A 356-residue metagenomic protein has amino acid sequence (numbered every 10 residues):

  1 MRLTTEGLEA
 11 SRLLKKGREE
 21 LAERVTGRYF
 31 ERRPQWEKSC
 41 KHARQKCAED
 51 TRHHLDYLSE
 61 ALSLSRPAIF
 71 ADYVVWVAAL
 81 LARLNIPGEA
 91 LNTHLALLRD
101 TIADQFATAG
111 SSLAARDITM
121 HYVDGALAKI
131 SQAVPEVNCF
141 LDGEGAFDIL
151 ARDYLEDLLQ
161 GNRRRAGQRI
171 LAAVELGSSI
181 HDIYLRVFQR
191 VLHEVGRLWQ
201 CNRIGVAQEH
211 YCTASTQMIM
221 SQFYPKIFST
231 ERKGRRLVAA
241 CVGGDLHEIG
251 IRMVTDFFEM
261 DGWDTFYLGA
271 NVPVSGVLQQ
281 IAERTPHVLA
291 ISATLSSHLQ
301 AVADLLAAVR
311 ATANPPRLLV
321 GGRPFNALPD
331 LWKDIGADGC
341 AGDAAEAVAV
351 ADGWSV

Functional and structural regions predicted by a protein language model:
M1-A96, D100-V174: Core of compact, soluble alpha-helical bundle domains
V75-A78, A96, L171, V274-A282 (+4 more regions): Amphipathic, non-transmembrane alpha-helical secondary structure
D104, L141, R163-R164, A172-I251: Long amphipathic N-terminal alpha/beta scaffold segment
Y122-A128, Q132, A240-C241, I249-D264 (+1 more regions): Active-site-proximal alpha-helical scaffolds that flank and shape metal-associated catalytic sites
R235, W263, P316-R317, D338: A structural micro-motif
T255-M260, F266-K333: Cofactor-cradling patches in redox/metallo enzymes
P324-V356: Peripheral docking tails and interdomain loops at the edges of cofactor- or intermediate-handling domains
